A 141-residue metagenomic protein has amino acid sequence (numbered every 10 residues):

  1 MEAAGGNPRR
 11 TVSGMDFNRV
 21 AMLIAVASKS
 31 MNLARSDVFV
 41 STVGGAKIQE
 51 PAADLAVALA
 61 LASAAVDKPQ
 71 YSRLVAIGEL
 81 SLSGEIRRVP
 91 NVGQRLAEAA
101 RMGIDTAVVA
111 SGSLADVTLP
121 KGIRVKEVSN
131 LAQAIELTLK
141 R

Functional and structural regions predicted by a protein language model:
M1-R141: Peripheral, non-AAA+ core regions of ATP-driven protein-machinery
